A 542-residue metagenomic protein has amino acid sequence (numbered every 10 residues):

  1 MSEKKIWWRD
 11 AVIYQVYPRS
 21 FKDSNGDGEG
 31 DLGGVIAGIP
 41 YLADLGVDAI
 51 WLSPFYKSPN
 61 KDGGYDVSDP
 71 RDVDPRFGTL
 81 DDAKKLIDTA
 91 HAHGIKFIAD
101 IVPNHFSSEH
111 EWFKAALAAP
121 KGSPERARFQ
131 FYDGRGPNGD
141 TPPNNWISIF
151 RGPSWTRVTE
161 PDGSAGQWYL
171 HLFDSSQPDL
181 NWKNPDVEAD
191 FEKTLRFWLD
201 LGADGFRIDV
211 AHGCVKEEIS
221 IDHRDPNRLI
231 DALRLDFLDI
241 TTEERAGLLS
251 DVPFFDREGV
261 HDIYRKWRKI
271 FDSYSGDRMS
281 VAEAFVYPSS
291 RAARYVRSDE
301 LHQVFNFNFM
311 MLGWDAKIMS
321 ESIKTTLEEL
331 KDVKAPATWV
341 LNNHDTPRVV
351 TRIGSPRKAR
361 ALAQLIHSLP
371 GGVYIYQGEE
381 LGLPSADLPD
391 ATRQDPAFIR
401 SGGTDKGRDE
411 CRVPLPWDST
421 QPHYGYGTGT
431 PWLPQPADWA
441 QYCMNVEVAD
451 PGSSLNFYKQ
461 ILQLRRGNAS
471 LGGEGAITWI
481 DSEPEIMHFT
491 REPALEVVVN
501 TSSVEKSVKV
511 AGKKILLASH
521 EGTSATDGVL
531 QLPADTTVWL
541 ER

Functional and structural regions predicted by a protein language model:
S2-R196, D200, G213-F285, L415 (+1 more regions): Acidic/aromatic-lined carbohydrate-recognition and catalytic surfaces of CAZymes acting on diverse glycans
W7-R9, I219, R224-P253, D262-R268 (+7 more regions): Loop/helix patches that line or flank the sugar-binding groove of alpha-linked glycan CAZymes
I50, F206-I208: Hydrophobic residues within beta-strands of alpha/beta enzymes
F97, F206, Y376-Q377, V497: Residue-level marker for buried hydrophobic side chains located in beta-strands that build the well-ordered beta-sheet
M319: Carboxylate/His-rich catalytic cores and anion/metal-binding grooves
V504-E521: Beta-strand-rich binding/interaction modules
T526-R542: C-terminal beta-strand-rich structural cap/linker in extracellular carbohydrate-active enzymes
